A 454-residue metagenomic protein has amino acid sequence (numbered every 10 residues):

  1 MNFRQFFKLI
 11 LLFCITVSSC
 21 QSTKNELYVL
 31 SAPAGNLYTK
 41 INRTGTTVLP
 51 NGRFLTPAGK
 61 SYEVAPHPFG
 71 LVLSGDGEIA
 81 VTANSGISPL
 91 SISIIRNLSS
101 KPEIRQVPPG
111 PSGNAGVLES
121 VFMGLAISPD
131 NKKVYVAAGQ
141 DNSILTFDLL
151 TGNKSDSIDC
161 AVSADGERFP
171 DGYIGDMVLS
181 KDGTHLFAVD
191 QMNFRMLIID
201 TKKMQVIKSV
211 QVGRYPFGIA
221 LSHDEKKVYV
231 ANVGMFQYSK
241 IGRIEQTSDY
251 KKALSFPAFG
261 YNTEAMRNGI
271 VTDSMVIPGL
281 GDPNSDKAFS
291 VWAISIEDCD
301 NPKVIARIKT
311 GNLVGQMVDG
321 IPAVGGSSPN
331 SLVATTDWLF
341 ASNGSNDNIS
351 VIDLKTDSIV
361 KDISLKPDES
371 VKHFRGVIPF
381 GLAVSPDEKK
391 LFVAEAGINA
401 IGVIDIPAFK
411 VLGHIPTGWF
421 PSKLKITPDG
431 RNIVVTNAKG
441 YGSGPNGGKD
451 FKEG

Functional and structural regions predicted by a protein language model:
N25-P57: Blade/loop signatures of beta-propeller domains
Y28-K40, A83-S85, A231-A288, A438-G454: Short, conserved, GDST-rich strand-edge loop motifs in beta-rich repeat architectures
V48, K60, R105-V117, D156-F169 (+2 more regions): Surface-exposed loop and turn segments in beta-propeller and other repeat-based domains that flank or scaffold
G75-D76, P129-N131, K181-D182, H223-E225 (+3 more regions): Residue-level detector of Asp-centered blade-edge/turn motifs that repeat once per structural unit in beta-propeller
S85-G86, G139, Q191, V233-M235 (+3 more regions): Short loop/turn segments immediately following the C-termini of beta-strands
R96-S100, L149-G152, D200-M204, I296-D300 (+2 more regions): Short loop/turn segments that connect beta-strands within beta-propeller blades
